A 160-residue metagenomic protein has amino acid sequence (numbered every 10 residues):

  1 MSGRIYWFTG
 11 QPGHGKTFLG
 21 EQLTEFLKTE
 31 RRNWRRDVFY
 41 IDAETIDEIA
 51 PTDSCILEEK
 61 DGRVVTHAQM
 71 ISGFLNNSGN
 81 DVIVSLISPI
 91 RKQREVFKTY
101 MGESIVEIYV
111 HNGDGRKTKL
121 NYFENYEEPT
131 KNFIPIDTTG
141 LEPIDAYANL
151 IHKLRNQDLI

Functional and structural regions predicted by a protein language model:
I5: Walker A (P-loop) ATP-phosphate-binding motif of ABC ATPase nucleotide-binding domains
F8: Hydrophobic anchor at the beta1->P-loop junction of P-loop NTPases
Q11: P-loop (Walker A) phosphate-binding loop of NTP-binding proteins
H14: ATP-binding Walker
T17: Walker A/P-loop
E21-G73: Conserved substrate/cofactor phosphate-moiety recognition/catalytic segment in nucleotide-dependent phosphotransferases
E58-G102, Y109-G115: Glycine-rich phosphate-binding loop used to anchor ATP phosphates in small-molecule kinases, encompassing both
V110-I160: Small-molecule kinase domains that catalyze NTP-dependent phosphoryl transfer to phosphate-bearing small molecules
